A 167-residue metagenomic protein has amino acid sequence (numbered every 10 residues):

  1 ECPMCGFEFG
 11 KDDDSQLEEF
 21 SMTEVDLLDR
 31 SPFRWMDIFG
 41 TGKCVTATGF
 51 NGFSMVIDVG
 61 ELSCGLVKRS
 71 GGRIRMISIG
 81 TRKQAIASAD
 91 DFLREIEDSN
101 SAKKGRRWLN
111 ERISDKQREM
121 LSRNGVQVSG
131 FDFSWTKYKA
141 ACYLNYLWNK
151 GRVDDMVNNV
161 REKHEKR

Functional and structural regions predicted by a protein language model:
E1-R167: Non-catalytic terminal extensions of ATP-dependent helicases
